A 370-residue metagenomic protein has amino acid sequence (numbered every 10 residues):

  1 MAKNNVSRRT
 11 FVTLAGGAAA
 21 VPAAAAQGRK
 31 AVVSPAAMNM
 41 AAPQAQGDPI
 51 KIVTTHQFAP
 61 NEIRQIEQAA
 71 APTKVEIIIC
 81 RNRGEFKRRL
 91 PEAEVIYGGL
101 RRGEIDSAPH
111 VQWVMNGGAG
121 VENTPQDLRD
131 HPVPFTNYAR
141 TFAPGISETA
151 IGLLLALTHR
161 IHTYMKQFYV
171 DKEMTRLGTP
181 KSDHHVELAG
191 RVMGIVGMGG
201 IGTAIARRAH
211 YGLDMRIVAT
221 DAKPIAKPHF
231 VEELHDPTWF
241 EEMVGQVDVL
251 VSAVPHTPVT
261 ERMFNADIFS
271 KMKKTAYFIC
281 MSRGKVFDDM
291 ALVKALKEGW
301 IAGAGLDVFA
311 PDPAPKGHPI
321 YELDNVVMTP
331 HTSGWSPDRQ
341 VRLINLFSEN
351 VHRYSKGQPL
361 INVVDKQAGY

Functional and structural regions predicted by a protein language model:
M1-A19: N-terminal secretory signal peptides and thylakoid transit peptides that target proteins across membranes
R8, A31-F135, N265: An N-terminal-biased, well-structured beta-alpha scaffold segment characteristic of Rossmann-like dinucleotide-binding
A15, L100, G118, V254 (+1 more regions): Glycine-rich, N-terminal phosphate-binding loop of Rossmann-like dinucleotide-binding domains
V133-P134, A139-V192, A204, G212: Phosphate-binding beta-alpha-beta segment of Rossmann-like dinucleotide-binding domains, i.e., the NAD(P)
M198-G199: Glycine-rich Rossmann-fold phosphate-binding loop(s) that bind the pyrophosphate of adenine dinucleotide cofactors
M215-R216: Residues at the starts of beta-strands that form the adenosine-phosphate
A222-P319: Rossmann-like adenosine-cofactor binding region
T275, M281-Y370: Rossmann-like dinucleotide-binding domain for NAD(H)/NADP(H)
